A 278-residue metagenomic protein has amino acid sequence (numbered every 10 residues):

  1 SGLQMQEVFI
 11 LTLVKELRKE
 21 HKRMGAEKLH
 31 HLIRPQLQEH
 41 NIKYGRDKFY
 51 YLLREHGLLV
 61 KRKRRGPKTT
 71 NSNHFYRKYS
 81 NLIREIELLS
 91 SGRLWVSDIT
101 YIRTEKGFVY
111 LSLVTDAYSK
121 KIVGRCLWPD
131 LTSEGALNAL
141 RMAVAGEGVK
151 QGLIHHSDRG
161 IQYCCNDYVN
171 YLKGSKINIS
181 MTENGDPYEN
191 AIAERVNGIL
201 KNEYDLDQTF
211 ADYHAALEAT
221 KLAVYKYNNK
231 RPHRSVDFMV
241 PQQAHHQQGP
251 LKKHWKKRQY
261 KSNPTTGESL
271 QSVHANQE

Functional and structural regions predicted by a protein language model:
S1-S90, D186, P241-H254: Basic, flexible linker segments flanking DNA-binding modules in nucleic acid-interacting mobile-element proteins
Q4-M5, T70-S72, S157-R159, C165-D167 (+3 more regions): RNase H-like two-metal-ion nuclease catalytic core shared by retroviral integrases and related mobile-element nucleases
V14, L29, F49, L53 (+13 more regions): Mobile genetic element proteins and their domesticated derivatives, centered on retroelements and DNA transposons
D47-L113, G135-A139, G146-L153, T265-E278: Mobile-element integrase/transposase regions, centering on the N-terminal DNA-binding/Zn-coordinating module
D116-A117, W128-T132: A short acidic/small-residue loop/turn micro-motif
K121, P129, R141-V144, G174: Retroviral integrase
K121-R125, S180-T182, L206-D207: Short small-residue beta-strand/loop micro-motif enriched in glycine and branched aliphatics
K173-I177, I199-E278: C-terminal domain-tail junction helix/linker
